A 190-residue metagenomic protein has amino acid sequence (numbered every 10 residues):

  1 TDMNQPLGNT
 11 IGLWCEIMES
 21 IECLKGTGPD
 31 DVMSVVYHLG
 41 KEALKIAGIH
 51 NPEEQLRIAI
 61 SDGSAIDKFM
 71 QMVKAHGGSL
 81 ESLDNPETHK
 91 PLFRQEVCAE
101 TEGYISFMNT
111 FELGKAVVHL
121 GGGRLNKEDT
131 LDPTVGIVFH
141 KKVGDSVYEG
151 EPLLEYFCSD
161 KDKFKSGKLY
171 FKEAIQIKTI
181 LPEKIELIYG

Functional and structural regions predicted by a protein language model:
T1-G190: Well-ordered secondary-structure scaffolds
